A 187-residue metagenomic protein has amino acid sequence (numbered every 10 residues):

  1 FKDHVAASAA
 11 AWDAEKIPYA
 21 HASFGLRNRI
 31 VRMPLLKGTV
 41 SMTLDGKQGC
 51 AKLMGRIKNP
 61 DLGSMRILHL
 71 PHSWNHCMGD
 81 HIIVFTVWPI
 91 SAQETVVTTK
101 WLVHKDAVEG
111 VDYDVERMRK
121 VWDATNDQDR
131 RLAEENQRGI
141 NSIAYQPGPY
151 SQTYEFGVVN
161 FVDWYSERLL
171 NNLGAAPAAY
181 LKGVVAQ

Functional and structural regions predicted by a protein language model:
F1-Q187: C-terminal catalytic domain of Rieske-type non-heme iron oxygenases
